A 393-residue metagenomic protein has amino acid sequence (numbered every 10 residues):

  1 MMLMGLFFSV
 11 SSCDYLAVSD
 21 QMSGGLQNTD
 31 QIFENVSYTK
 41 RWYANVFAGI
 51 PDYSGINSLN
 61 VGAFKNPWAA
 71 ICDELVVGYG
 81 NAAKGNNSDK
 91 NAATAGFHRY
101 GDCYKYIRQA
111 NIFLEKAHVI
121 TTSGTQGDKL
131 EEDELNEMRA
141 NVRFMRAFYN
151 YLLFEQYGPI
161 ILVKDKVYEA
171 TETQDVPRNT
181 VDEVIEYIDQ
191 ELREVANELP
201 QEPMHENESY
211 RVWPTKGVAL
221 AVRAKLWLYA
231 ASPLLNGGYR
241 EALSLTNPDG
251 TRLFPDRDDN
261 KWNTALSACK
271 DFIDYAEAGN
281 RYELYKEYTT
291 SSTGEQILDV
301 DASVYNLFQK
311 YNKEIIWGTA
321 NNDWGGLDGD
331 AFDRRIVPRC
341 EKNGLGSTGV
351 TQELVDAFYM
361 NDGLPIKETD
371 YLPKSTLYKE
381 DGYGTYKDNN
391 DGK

Functional and structural regions predicted by a protein language model:
M1-L6: Sec-dependent N-terminal signal peptides
S9-S12: C-terminal motif of bacterial Sec signal peptides marking the signal peptidase cleavage site
D14-A82, R139, I160, W213-L220 (+1 more regions): An aromatic- and glycine-enriched ligand-binding surface/loop that stacks and positions planar moieties
G24, D89, V167-A170: Flexible, solvent-exposed coil segments and beta strand-coil junctions, predominantly the extracellular/periplasmic
Q31-S54, S58, V76-Y157, E172-R211: Conserved, well-structured interaction surfaces
I120, L152, Q156-P159, D165 (+4 more regions): Alpha-solenoid helical repeat scaffolds
D128, E169-V176, E208-S209, A242-D256: Short helix/strand-bridging catalytic loops that position acidic/His residues to coordinate divalent metals and engage
K166-E169, N321-D323: Short, flexible loop/turn elements at secondary-structure junctions
